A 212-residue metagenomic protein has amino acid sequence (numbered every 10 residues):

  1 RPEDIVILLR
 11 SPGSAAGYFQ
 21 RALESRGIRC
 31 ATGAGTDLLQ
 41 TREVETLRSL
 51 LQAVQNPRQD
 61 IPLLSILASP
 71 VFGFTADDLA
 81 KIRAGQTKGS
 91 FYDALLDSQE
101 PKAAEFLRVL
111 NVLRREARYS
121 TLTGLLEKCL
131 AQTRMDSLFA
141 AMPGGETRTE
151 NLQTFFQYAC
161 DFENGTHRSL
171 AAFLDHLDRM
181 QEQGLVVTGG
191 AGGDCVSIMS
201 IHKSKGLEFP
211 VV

Functional and structural regions predicted by a protein language model:
R1-P70, A76-A80, A94, R108 (+1 more regions): Conserved motor-region signature of P-loop NTPase helicases/translocases
G85-L113: Accessory alpha-helical DNA-binding modules that contact the DNA backbone or grooves
